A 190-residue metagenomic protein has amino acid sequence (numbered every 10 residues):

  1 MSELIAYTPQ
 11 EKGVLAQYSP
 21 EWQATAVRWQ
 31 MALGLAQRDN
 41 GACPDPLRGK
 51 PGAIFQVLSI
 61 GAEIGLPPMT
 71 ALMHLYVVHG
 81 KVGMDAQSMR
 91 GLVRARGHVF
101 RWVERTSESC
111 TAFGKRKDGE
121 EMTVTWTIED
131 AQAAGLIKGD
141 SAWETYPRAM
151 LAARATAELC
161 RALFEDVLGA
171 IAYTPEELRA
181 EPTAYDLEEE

Functional and structural regions predicted by a protein language model:
S2-E190: Polyanion-binding surfaces on beta-sheet-dominated domains and ring/shell assemblies
